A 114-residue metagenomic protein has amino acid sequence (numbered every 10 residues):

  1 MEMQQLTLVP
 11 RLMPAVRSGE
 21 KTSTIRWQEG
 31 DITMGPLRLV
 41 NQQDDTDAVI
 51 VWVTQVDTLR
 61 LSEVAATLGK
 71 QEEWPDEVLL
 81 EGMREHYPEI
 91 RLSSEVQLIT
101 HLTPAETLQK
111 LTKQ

Functional and structural regions predicted by a protein language model:
E2-Q114: Structured alpha/beta reader/binder surfaces that contact nucleic acids or chromatin modification marks
